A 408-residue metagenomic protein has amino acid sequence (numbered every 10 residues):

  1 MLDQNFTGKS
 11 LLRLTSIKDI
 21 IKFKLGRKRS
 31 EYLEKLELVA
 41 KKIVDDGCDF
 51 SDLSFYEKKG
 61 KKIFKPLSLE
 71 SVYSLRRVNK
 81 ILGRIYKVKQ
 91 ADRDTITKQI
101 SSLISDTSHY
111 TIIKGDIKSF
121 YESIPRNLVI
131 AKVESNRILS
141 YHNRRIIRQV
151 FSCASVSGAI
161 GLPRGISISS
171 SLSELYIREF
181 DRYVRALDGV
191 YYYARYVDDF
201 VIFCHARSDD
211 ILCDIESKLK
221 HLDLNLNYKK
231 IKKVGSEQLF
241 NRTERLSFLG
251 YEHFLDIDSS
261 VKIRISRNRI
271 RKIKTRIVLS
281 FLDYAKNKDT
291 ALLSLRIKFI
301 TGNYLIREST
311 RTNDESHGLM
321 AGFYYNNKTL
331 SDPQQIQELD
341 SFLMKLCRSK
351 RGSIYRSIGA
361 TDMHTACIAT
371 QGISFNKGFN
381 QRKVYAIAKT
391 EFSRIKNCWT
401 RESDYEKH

Functional and structural regions predicted by a protein language model:
M1-K42, S68, V72-R76, K80-A91 (+4 more regions): Right-hand nucleic-acid polymerase module
L36-I43, I81-L82, V133, R137 (+3 more regions): Hydrophobic, Leu/Ile/Phe/Ala-enriched alpha-helical segments that form helix-helix packing faces
L38-K58, H142-A154: Reverse-transcriptase-like RNA-dependent polymerase core
D45-G47, V190-Y192, L224-V234: Short secondary-structure junctions
D52-F55, S101-S105, V190-Y193, E315-S316: Short, flexible, solvent-exposed loop/turn segments with mixed acidic/basic and small polar residues
Y56-V88, A159-R185: Conserved pre-motif C helix in the palm subdomain of viral-like polymerases
K58-K61, Q90-S101, R148-F151: Short, glycine/charge-rich beta-strand/loop segments that flank catalytic centers and engage negatively charged groups
I104-V197, V201-D214, K218, L222 (+2 more regions): Conserved polymerase palm-domain catalytic core
